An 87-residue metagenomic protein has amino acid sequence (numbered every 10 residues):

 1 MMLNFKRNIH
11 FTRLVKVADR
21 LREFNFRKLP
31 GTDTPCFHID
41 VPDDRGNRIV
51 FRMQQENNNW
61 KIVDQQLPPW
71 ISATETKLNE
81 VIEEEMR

Functional and structural regions predicted by a protein language model:
M1-T32: Negatively charged, low-complexity tracts enriched in Asp/Glu with abundant Ser/Thr
N8-H10, E23, F37, D44 (+3 more regions): Generic preference for well-ordered secondary structure
R13, F26-K28, I39, M53 (+2 more regions): Intrinsically disordered, low-complexity regions enriched in small/polar residues
L29-N58: A short, structured beta-strand/loop element
N47-R87: Acidic, low-complexity intrinsically disordered segments
